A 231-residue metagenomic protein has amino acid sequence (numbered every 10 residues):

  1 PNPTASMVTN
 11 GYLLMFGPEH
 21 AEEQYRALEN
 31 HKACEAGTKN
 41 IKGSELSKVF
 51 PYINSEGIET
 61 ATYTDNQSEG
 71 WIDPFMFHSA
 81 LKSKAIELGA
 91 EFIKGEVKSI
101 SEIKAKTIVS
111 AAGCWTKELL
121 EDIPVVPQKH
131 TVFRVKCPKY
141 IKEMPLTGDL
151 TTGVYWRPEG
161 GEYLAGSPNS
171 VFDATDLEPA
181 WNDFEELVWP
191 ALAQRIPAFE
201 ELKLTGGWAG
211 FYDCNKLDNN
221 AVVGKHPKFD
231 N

Functional and structural regions predicted by a protein language model:
P1, A21-L28, G43, F77-H78 (+3 more regions): A general structural signal for well-ordered alpha-helical segments in protein cores
P1-V49, G153-V154: Dinucleotide-binding Rossmann-like beta1-alpha1 core, especially the glycine-rich loop that anchors the ADP
P3-G11, T107, A112-D230: Active-site substrate-recognition segment that forms the wall of the catalytic cavity or substrate channel
L14-E23, T64-S83, E178-F184: Short beta-strand to alpha-helix junction loop
K42-G43, K94-E96, G206: Short loop/edge segments at beta-strand edges and connector loops that shape dinucleotide/nucleotide cofactor-binding
G43-E56, Y163-L164: Mobile beta-alpha loop/short-helix "lid" or hinge segments that flank ligand
E59-Y63, H226-N231: Glycine/charged-rich beta-loop-alpha catalytic/anionic-binding loops adjacent to active sites
T64-K98, I103-T107, A111: Helical element adjacent to the flavin cofactor pocket in flavoenzyme catalytic cores
